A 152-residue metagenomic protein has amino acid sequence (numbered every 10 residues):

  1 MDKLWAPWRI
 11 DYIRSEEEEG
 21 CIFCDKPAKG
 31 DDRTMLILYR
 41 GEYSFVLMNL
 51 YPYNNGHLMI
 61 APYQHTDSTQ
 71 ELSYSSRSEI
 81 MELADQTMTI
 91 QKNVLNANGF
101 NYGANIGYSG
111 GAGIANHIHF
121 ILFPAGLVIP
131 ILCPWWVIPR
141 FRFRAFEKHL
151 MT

Functional and structural regions predicted by a protein language model:
M1-T152: HIT superfamily nucleotide-processing domains
